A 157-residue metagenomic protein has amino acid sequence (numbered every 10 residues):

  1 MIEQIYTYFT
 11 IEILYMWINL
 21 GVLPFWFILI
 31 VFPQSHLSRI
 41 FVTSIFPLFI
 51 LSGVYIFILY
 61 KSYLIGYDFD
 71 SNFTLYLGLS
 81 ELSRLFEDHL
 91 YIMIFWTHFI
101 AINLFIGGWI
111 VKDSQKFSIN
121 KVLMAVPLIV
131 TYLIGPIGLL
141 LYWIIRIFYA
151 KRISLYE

Functional and structural regions predicted by a protein language model:
I2-L23: Hydrophobic transmembrane alpha-helical segments in integral membrane proteins
Y6-I11, L79-I94: Short aromatic-rich membrane-water interface segments that cap or initiate transmembrane helices in multi-pass membrane
L14, I94-A101, I129: Hydrophobic alpha-helical transmembrane segments of multi-pass membrane proteins
W17-L37: N-terminal signal-anchor/start-transfer transmembrane helix
F32-I45, Q115-I119: Membrane-interface helix-boundary motifs at transmembrane edges
S52-N72: Transmembrane alpha-helix/helix-exit interface in multi-pass inner-membrane proteins
Y67-L85: Membrane-interface interhelical connector segments
M124-F148: Hydrophobic, aromatic-rich membrane-embedded alpha-helical segments
